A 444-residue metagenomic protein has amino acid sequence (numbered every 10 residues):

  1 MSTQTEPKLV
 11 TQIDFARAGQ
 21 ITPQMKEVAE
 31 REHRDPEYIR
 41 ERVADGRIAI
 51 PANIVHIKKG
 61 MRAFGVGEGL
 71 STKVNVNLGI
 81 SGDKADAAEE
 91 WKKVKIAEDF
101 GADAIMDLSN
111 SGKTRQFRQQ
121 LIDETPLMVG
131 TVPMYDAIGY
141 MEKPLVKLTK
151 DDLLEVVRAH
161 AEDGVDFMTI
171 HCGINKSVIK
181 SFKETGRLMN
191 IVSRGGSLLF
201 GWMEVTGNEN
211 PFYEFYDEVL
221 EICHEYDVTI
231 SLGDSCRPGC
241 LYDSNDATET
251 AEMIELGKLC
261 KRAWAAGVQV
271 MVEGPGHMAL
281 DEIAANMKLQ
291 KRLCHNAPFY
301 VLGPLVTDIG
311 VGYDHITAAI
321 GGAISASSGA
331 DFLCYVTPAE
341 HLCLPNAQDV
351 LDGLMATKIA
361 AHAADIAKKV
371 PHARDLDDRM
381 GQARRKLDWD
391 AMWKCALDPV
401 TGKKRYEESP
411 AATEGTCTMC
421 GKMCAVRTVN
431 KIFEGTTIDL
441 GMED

Functional and structural regions predicted by a protein language model:
M1-V10, M442-D444: Basic/polar N-terminal segments that are highly enriched at the extreme N-terminus, encompassing both cleavable
T3, T11-I309, Y313, A319-F332: Alpha/beta enzyme core
T3-E6, Y313, D349, R405: Hydrophobic alpha-helical segments with strong N-terminal bias
K180-G207, P238, Y242-S244, L344-D444: Catalytic or ion-coupling anion/metal-binding cores of large enzyme and transporter domains
I309-A318, I324-V370: C-terminal catalytic subdomain
